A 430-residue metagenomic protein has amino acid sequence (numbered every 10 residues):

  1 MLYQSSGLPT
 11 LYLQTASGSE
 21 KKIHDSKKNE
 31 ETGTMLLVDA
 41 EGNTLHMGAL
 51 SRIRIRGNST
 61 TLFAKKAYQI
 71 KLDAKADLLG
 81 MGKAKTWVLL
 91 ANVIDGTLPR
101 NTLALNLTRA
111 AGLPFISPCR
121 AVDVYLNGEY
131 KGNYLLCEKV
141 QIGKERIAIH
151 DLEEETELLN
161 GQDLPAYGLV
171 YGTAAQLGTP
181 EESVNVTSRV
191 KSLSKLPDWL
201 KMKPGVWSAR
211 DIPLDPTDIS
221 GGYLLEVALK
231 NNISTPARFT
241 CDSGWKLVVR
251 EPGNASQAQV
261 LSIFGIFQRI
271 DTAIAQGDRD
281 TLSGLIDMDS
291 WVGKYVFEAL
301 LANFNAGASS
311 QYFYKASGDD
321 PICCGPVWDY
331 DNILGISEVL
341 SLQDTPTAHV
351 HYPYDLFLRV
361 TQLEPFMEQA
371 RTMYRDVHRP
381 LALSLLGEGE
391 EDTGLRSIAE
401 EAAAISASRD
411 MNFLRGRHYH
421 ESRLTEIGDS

Functional and structural regions predicted by a protein language model:
M1-R52, A403-S430: Regulatory N- and C-terminal appendages and interdomain linkers associated with kinase/kinase-like NTP transferase
K21, F63, V248-A308, Y314-S430: Middle-to-C-terminal accessory/interaction subdomains
I23-S26, M81-K83, R100-N101, Y134-L136 (+4 more regions): Short, solvent-exposed loop/turn and secondary-structure capping segments
E31-A91, P252-S262: Conserved oxyanion/phosphate-binding beta-strand-loop segments in alpha/beta enzyme cores
A67-K71, T86-A91, L98, D123-Y125 (+7 more regions): Structural recognition of the beta-strand scaffold that forms the well-ordered cores of secreted hydrolase catalytic
A76-D77, A91, L113-S117, Y130-V296: Internal "kinase-insert"/substrate-recognition segments embedded within catalytic cores of ATP-dependent enzymes
V93-P114: A conserved alpha-helical element in kinase catalytic cores
A111-D123, N303: Short, well-structured beta-strand/strand-turn elements
